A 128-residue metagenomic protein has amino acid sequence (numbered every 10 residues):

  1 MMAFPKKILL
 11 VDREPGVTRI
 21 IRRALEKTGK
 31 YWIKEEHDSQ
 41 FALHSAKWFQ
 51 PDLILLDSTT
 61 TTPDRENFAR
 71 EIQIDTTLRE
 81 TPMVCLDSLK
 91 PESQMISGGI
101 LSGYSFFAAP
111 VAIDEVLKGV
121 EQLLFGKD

Functional and structural regions predicted by a protein language model:
M1-P15, A108, A112-D128: Non-catalytic signal-transmission and effector/linker regions of two-component phosphorelay proteins
P15-K34: Two-component/phosphorelay signaling modules centered on CheY-like receiver
Y31, L53, S102-F106: Conserved phosphoryl-transfer motifs of two-component systems
H37-L53, D57: Acidic, metal-coordinating helix/loop segments flanking the phosphotransfer/catalytic sites of two-component signaling
Q50-D52, T77-P82: His-Asp phosphorelay/catalytic-motif detector in bacterial-type signaling
L56-I72: Conserved phosphotransfer microenvironments
P63-N67, D87-A108, D114, K118: Alpha4 helix (beta4-alpha4-beta5 surface) of REC/receiver domains from two-component response regulators
